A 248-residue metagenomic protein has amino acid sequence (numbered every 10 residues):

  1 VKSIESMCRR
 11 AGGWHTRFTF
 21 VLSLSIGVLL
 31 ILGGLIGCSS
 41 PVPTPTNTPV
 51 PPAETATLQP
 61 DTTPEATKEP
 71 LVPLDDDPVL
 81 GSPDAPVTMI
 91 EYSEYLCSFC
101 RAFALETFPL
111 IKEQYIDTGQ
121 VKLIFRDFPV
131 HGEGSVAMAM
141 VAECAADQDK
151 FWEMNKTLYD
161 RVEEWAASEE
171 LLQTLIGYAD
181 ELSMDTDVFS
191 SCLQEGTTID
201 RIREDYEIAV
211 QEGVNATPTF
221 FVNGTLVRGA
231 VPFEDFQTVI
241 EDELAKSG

Functional and structural regions predicted by a protein language model:
K2-W14, F18-F20, G27, G33 (+6 more regions): C-terminal cap of thioredoxin/glutaredoxin-like
P52-P78, C144-L158: Short N-terminal signal/transit or membrane-insertion segments and the immediately adjacent low-complexity/disordered
L71-V87, Y115: A short beta-strand-turn-helix
V79-L80, W165, V227: Short clusters of hydrophobic/aromatic residues that line enzyme substrate/ligand-binding pockets
A85, I90-D180, E212, S247: Structural alpha/beta surface segment adjacent to cysteine/selenocysteine redox centers across thiol/disulfide enzymes
